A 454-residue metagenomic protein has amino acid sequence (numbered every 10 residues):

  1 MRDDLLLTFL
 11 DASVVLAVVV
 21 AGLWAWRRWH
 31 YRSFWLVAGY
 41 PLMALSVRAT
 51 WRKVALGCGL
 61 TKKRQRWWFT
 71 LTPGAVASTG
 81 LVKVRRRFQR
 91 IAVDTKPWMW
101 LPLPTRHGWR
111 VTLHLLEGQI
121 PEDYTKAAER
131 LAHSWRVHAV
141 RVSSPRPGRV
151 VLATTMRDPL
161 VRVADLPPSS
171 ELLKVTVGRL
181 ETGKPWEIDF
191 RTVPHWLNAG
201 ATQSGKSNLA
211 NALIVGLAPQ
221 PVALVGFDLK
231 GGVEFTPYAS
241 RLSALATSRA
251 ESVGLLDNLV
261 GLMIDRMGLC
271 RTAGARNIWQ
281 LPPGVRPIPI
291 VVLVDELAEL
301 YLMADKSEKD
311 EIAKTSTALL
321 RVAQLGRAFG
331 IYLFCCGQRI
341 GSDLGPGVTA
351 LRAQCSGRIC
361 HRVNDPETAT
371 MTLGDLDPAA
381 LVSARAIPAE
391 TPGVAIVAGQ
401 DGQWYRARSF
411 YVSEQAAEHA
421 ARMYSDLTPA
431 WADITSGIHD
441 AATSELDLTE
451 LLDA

Functional and structural regions predicted by a protein language model:
M1-G39, D165-A273, P287-M371, P378-L381 (+2 more regions): P-loop NTPase catalytic phosphate-binding loop
W35-S169, L173, K184, G341-S342: N-terminal "pre-motor" subdomain/linker immediately upstream of P-loop NTPase catalytic cores
G57-T61, V137, L262-D265, L269 (+4 more regions): A structural signal for alpha-helix termini and helix-coil/disorder junctions
G80-R85, R157-A164, S243-A246, P282-Y301 (+2 more regions): Short, charged low-complexity intrinsically disordered segments located at boundaries of structured domains
L101-L103, V142-S144, G178-L180, E187-F190 (+3 more regions): Replace "in large, NTP-powered and nucleic-acid-processing enzymes" with "in large, NTP-powered factors and other
T112, A153, T176-G178, D189 (+2 more regions): Residues in well-ordered beta-strands of folded domains
E122-D123, E129-R130, R141-P145, V150-L152 (+2 more regions): Conserved ATP-driven motor cores of ASCE-family P-loop NTPases powering translocation/secretion/packaging/pilus
I278-G284, V322: Conserved alpha-helical scaffold flanking the Walker A/P-loop in AAA+ ATPase domains
